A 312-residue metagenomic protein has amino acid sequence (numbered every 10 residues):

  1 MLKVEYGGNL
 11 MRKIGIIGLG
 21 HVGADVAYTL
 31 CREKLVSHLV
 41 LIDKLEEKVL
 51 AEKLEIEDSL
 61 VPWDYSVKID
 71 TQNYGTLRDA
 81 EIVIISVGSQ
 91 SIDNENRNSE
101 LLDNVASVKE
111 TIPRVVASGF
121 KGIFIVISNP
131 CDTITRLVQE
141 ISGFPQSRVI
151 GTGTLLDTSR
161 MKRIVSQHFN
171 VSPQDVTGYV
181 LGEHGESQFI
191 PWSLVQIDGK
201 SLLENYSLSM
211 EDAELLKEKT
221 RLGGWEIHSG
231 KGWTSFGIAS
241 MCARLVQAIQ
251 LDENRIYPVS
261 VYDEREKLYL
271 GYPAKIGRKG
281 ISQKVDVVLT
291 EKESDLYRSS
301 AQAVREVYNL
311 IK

Functional and structural regions predicted by a protein language model:
M1-L10: Short, Lys/Arg-enriched N-terminal segments with co-localized hydrophobic residues within the first ~10-30 amino acids
L19-G20: Glycine-rich Rossmann-fold phosphate-binding loop(s) that bind the pyrophosphate of adenine dinucleotide cofactors
G23-A24: N-terminal Rossmann-fold NAD(P) dinucleotide-binding loop
K44-E81, E95, N309-L310: Conserved N-terminal Rossmann-fold NAD(P) cofactor-binding segment
S66-I123: Rossmann-like NAD(P)-binding element
V126-N205: Rossmann-fold dinucleotide-binding core
N170-K312: Long, compositionally biased stretches enriched for glycine and/or charged residues
